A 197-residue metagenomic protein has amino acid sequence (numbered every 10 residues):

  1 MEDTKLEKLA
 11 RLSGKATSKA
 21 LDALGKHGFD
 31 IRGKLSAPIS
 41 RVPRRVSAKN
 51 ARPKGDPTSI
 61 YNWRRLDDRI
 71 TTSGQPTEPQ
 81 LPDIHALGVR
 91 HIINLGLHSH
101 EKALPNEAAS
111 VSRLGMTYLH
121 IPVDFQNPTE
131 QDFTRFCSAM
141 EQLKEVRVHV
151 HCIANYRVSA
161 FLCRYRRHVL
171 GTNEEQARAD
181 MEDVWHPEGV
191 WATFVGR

Functional and structural regions predicted by a protein language model:
M1-H149, F161-R197: Cys-dependent protein tyrosine phosphatase-like superfamily
C152: Short cysteine clusters
N155: Substrate/cofactor-recognition hotspot
V158: Short active-site segment of divalent metal-dependent hydrolases/proteases that encodes the spacing between
